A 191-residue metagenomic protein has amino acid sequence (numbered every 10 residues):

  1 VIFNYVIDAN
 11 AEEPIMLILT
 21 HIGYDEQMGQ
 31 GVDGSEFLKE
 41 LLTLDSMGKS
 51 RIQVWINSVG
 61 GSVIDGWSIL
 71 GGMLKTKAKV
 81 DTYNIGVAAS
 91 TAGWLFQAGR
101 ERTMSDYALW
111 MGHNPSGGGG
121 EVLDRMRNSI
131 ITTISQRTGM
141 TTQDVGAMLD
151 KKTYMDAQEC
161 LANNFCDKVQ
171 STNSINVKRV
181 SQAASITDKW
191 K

Functional and structural regions predicted by a protein language model:
V1-T91, A98-K191: N-terminal organellar transit peptides
